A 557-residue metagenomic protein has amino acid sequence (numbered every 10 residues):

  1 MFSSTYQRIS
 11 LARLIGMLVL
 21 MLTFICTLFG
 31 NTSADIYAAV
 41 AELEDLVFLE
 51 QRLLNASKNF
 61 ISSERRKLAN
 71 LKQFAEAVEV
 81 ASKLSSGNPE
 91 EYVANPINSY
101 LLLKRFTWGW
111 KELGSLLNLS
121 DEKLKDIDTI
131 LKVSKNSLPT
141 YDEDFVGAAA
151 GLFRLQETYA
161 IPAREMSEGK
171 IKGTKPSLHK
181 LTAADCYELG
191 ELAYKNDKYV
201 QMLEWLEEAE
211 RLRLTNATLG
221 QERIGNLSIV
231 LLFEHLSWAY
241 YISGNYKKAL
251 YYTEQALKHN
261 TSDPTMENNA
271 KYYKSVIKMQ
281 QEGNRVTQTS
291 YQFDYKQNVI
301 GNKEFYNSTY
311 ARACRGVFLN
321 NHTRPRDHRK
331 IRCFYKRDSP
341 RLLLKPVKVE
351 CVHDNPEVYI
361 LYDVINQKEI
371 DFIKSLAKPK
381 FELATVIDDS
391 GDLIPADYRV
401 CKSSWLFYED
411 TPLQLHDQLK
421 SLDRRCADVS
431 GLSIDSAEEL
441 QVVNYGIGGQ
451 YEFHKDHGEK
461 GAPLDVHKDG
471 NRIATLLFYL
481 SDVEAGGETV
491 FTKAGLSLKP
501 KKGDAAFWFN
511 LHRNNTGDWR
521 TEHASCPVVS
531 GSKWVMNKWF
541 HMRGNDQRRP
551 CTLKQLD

Functional and structural regions predicted by a protein language model:
F2-A505, L511-D557: Fe(II)/2-oxoglutarate oxygenase catalytic core
